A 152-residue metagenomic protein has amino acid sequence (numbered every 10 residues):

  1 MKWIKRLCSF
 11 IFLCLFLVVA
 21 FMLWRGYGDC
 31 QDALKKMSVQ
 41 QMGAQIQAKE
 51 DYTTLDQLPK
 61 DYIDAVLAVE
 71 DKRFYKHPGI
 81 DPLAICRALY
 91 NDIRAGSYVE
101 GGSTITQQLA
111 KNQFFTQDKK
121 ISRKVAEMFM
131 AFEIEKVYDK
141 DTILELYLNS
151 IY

Functional and structural regions predicted by a protein language model:
M1-Y152: Juxtamembrane regions of bacterial inner-membrane/periplasmic proteins, predominantly the peptidoglycan biogenesis
